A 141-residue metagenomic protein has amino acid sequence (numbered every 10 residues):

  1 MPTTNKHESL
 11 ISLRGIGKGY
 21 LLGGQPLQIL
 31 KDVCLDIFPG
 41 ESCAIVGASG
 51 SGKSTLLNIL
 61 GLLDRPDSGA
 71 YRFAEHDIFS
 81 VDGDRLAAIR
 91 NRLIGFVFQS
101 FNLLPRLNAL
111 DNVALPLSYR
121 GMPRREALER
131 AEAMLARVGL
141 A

Functional and structural regions predicted by a protein language model:
K6-L10, G19-D32: A short, flexible loop at the N-terminus of ABC-type nucleotide-binding domains that lies
L13-I16, Q28-F38, G69: Conserved beta-strand
G24-L27, I78-G95: ABC ATPase NBD coupling module
V46-A48: The feature captures the beta-strand-to-loop junction immediately N-terminal to the Walker
G61: Helix-to-loop junction immediately C-terminal to a conserved catalytic motif
D67-D77: ABC nucleotide-binding domain "signature motif"
H76-D77, S118, R125-A141: Conserved ABC ATPase "signature" region
L107-P116: Short coil-to-helix segment of the ABC ATPase nucleotide-binding domain corresponding to the Q-loop/switch region
